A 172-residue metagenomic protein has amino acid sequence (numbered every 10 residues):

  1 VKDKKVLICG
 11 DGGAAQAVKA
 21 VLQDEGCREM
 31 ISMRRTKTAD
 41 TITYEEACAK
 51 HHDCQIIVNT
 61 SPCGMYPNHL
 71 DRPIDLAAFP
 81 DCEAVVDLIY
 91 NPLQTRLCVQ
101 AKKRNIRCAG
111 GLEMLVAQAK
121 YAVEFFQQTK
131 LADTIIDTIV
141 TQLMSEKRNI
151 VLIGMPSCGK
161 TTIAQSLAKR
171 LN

Functional and structural regions predicted by a protein language model:
V1-Q23, G154-P156: Glycine-rich adenosine-cofactor-binding loop
D3, L88-R148: Adenosine-phosphate binding glycine-rich loop
D24-I42: NAD(P)-binding Rossmann-fold cofactor-contacting core
D40-A109: Rossmann-like adenosine-cofactor binding region
K160: Conserved lysine of the Walker
I163: Hydrophobic positions on the alpha1 helix immediately C-terminal to the Walker A/P-loop
R170-N172: Post-Walker A helix-loop "phosphate-sensing" segment adjacent to the P-loop in P-loop NTPases
